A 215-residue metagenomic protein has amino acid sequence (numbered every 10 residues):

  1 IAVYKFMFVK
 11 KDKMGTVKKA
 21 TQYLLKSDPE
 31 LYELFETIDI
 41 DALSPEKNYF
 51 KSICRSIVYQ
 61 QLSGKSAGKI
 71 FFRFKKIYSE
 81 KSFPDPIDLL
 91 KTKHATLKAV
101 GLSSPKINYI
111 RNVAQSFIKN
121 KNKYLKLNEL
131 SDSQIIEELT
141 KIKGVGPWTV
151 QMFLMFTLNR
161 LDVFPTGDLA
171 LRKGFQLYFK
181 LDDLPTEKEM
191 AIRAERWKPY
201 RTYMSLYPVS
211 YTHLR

Functional and structural regions predicted by a protein language model:
I1-V9: N-terminal amphipathic/basic-hydrophobic helices that include classical n-h-c signal peptides and signal-anchor
K11-S44, S133: Active-site-proximal or metal-binding-adjacent scaffold patches in catalytic folds
E30, L34, S63, A67-K141 (+1 more regions): Alpha-helical ds-nucleic-acid-binding substructure associated with the helix-hairpin-helix region of base-excision DNA
I53, I57, Q61: Short, aromatic/basic-rich helix-turn unit that serves as a nucleic-acid recognition element
V58, S131-Q176: Catalytic DNA-binding helix-loop module of base-excision-repair DNA glycosylases/AP lyases
L181-E187: Short, charged, surface-exposed loops that flank catalytic or proteolytic processing sites
T212-R215: Conserved small/polar residues in nucleotide/adenosyl-binding loops
